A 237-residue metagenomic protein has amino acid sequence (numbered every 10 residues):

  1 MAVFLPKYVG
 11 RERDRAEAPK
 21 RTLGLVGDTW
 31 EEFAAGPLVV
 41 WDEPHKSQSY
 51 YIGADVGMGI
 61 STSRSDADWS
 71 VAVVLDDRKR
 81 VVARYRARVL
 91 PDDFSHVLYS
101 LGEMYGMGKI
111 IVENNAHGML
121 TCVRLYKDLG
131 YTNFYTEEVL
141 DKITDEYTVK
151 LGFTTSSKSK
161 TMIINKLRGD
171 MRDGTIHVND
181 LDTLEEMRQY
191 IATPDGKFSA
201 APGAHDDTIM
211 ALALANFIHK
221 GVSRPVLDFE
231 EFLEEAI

Functional and structural regions predicted by a protein language model:
M1-V139, T161, N165, G169-I237: RNase H-like, metal-dependent nuclease domains and their acidic two-metal-ion catalytic environment used
Y131-S159: Conserved phosphate-binding/catalytic loops in two-lobed NTP-binding clefts
